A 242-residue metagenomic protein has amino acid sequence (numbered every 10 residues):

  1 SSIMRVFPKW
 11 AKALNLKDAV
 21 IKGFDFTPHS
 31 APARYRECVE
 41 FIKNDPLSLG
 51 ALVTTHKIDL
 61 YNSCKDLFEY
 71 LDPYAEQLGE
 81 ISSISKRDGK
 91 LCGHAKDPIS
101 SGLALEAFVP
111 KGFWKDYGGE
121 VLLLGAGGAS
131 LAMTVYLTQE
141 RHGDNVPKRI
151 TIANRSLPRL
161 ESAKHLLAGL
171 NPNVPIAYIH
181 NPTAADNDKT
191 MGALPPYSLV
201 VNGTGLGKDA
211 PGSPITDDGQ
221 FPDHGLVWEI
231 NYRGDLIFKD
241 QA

Functional and structural regions predicted by a protein language model:
S1, C92-P98, L105, V109-R141 (+1 more regions): Glycine-rich adenosine-cofactor-binding loop
S1-F113, G234: Phosphate/diphosphate ligand-binding glycine-rich loop within oxidoreductases
K43, S156-R159, A184-P214: Rossmann-like NAD(P)-binding element
L49, G119, P195-L199, G225: Conserved acidic residues
V53, N202-L206, E229: Redox-cofactor binding/interface segments in oxidoreductases and associated redox assembly factors
S83-K86, G207-P211, D217, D223-A242: Rossmann-fold NAD(P)-binding glycine/threonine-rich loop
W114-Y117, R141-V146, A193, I215-G225: Short, conserved loop/helix-junction motifs that constitute active-site signature segments in enzyme catalytic cores
H142-N171: NAD(P)-binding Rossmann-fold cofactor-contacting core
